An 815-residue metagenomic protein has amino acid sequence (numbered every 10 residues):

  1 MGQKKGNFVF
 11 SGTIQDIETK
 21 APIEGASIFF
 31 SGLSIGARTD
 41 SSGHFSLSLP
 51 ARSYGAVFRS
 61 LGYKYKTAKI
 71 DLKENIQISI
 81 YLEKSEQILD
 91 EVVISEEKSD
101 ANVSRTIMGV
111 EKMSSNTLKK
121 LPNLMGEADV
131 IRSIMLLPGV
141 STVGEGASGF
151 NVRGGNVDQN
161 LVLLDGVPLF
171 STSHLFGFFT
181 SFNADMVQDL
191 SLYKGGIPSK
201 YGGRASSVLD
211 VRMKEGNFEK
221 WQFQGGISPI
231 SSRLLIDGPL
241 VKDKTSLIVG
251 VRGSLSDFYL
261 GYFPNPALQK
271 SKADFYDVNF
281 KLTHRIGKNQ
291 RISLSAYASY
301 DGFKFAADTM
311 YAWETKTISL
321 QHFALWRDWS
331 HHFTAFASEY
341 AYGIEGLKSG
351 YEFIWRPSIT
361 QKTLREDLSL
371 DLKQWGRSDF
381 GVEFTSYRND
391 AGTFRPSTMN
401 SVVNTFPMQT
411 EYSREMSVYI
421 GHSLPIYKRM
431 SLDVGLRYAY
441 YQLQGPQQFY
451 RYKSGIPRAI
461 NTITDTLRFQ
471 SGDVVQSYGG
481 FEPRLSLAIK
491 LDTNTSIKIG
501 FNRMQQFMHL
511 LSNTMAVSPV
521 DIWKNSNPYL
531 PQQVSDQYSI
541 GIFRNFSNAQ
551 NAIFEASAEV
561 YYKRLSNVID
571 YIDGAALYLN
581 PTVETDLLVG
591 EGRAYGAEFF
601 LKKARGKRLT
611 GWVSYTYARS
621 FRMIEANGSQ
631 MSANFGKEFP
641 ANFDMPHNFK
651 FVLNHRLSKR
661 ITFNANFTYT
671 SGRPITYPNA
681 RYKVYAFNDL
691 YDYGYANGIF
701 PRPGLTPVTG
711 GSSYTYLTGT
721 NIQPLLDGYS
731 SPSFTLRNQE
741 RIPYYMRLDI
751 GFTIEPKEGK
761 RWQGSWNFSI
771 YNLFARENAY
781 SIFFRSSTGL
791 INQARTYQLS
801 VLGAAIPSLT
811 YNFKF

Functional and structural regions predicted by a protein language model:
Q3, N7, T13-Q15, T19 (+7 more regions): Short, acidic, small-residue-rich periplasmic hinge/interaction motif at the N-terminus of Gram-negative outer-membrane
K64, I76, S95-D100, S104-I197 (+2 more regions): Periplasmic N-terminal accessory/gating domains of Gram-negative outer-membrane beta-barrel systems
I78-I80, L136-L137, S181-Q222, R233-L235 (+1 more regions): A beta-strand signature from Gram-negative outer-membrane beta-barrel systems, especially the internal plug domain
Y259, Q505, R660, T668-Y729 (+2 more regions): C-terminal beta-signal and adjacent terminal beta-strands/loops of Gram-negative outer-membrane beta-barrel proteins
A273-T393, Q550-A556: Outer-membrane beta-barrel domain signature, strongest for Gram-negative TonB-dependent receptors and also present
F336, S496-N502, M508, S512 (+2 more regions): Membrane-embedded beta-barrel scaffold of Gram-negative outer-membrane proteins
D379-N494, F507, N627-S629: Signature of Gram-negative outer-membrane beta-barrel scaffolds
Y561-R564, T585-N679: Gram-negative outer-membrane beta-barrel transporters
